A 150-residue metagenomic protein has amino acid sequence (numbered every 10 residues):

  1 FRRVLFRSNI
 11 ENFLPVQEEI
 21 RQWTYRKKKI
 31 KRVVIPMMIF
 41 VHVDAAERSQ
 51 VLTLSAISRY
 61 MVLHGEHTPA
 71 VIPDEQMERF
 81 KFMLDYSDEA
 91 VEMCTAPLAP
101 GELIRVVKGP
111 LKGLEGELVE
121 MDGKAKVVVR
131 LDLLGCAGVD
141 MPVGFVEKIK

Functional and structural regions predicted by a protein language model:
F1-L5: Short, small-residue-biased leader/transition segments that mark boundaries at the very start of proteins
R7-F13, R32-M37: Short Lys/Arg-rich amphipathic alpha-helical segments
N9-V16, Q50-T53, R59-M61, V129: Compact nucleic-acid interaction/catalytic patches
E18-R32: Short, charge-patterned binding micro-sites
I30-L52, A56-V62: RNA pseudouridine synthases
M37, E66-T68, V143: C-terminal catalytic core of Y-nucleophile DNA break-rejoin enzymes
L54-E115: Extended, positively charged loop/linker patches that create polyanion-binding surfaces
A90-K150: Structured functional modules or segments
